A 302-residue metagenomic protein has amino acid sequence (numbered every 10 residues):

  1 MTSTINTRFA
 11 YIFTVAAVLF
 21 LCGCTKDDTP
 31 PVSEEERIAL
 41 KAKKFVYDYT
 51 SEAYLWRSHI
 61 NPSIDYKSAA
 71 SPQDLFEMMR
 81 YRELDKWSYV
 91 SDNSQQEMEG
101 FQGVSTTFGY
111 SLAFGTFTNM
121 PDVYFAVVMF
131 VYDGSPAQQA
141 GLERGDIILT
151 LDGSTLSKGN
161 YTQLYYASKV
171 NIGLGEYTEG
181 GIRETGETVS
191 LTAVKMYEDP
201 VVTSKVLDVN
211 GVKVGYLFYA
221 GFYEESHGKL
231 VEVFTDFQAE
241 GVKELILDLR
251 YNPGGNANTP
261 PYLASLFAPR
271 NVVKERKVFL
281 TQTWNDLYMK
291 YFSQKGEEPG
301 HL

Functional and structural regions predicted by a protein language model:
M1-P31: Bacterial Sec-dependent N-terminal signal peptides
A10, V15, T150, N252 (+1 more regions): A generic signature of intrinsically disordered, low-complexity regions enriched in glycine/proline and charged/polar
G23-L245, T259, L266-E275, F279: Flexible, low-complexity junctional segments that flank or bridge functional domains
F222, N252-G255: Glycine-/small-residue-rich active-site loops that bind phosphorylated ligands and cofactors
E244-P253: Short, glycine-/small-residue-enriched flexible loop/hinge segments at domain edges that mediate gating
G254-L302: Gly/Ser/Thr-rich loop/hinge elements
